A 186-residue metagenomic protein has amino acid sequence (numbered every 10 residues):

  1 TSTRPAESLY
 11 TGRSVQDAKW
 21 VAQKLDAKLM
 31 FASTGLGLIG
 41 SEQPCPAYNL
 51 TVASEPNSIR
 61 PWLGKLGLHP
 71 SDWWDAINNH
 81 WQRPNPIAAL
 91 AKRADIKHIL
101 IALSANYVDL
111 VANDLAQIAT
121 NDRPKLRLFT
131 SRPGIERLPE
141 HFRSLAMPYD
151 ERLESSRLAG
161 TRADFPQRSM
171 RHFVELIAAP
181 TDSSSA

Functional and structural regions predicted by a protein language model:
T1-V52: A glycine-rich, hydrophobic loop/mini-helix early in the fold
A22-D26, A89-I99, A119-R123: Flexible, charged surface loops at secondary-structure boundaries
G35-A89: Long, charge-dense
L38-E42, V108-V111, E136-L138: Short catalytic/ligand-binding loop motif for oxyanion handling, primarily in non-cytosolic enzymes, centered on
N79-K92, N106-I118: A short, acidic, amphipathic alpha-helical segment used as a generic capping/interface helix at domain edges
A102-N106, T130-R132: Structural motif
R123-K125, T130-A186: C-terminal accessory extensions appended to soluble enzyme cores
